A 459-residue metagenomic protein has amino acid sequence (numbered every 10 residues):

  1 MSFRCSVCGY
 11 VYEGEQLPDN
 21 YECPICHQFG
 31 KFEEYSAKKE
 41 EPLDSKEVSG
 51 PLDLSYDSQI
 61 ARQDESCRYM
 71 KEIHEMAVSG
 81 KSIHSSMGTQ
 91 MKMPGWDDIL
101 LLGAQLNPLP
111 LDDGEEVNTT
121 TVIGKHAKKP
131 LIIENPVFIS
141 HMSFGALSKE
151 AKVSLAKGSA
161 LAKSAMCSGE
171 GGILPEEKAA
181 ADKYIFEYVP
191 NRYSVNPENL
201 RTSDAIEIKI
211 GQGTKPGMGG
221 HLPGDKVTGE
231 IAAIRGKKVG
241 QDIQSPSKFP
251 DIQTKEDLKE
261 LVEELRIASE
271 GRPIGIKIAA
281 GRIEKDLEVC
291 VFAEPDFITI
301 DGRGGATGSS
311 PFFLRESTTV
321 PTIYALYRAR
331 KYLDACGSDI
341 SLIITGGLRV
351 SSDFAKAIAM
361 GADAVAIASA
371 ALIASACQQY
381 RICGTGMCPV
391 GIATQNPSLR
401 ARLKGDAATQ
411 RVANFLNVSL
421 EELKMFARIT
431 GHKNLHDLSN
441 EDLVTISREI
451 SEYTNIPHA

Functional and structural regions predicted by a protein language model:
S2, N20, T385: Residues immediately within or flanking Cys/His clusters that coordinate Zn2+ in small zinc-binding modules
S6-V7, P24-I25, M387: Short, cysteine/histidine-rich loop/knuckle motifs that typically chelate Zn2+
V11-E15, F32-E33: Short, non-ligating residues that shape and space the ligands of small metal-coordination modules and catalytic
G14-E22: Short linker/helix segments within small regulatory modules
F29, A37-V137, H141, A146-K157 (+6 more regions): Conserved, well-structured core domains of diverse proteins
A127, E134, H141, A146-E264 (+1 more regions): Active-site-facing alpha/beta catalytic cores
F249-R400: Glycine-rich phosphate/ribose-binding loops and adjacent secondary-structure elements that form binding surfaces
R349-H458: Gly/Ser/Thr/Ala-enriched C-terminal appendages of enzymes
